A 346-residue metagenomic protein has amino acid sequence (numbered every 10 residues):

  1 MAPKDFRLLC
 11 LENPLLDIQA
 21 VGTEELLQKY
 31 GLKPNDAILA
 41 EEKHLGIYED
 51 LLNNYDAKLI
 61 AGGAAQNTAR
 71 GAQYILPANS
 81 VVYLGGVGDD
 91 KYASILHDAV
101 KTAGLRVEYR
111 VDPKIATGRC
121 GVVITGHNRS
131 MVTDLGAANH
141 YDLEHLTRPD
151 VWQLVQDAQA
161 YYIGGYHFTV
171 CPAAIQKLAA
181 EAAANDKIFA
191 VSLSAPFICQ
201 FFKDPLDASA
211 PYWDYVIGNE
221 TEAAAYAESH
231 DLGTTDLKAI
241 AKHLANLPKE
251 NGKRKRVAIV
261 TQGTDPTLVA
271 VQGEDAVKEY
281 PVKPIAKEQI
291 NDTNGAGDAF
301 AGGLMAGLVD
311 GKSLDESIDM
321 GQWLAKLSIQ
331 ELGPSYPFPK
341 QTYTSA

Functional and structural regions predicted by a protein language model:
M1-L15, V21, P34-N35, A180-A184 (+1 more regions): Conserved phosphate-binding/catalytic region of the ribokinase-like
M1-V82, K91-I95, I290: Glycine-rich phosphate/adenosyl-contacting loop at the front of the ribokinase-like
D56-A65, G86, V111-K114, N294-G295: Active-site nucleophile and cofactor-binding loops and adjacent substrate-binding regions of central metabolic enzymes
A72, N219, G297: Short, conserved phosphate/pyrophosphate- and ester-handling motifs at nucleotide-, phospho-/glycolipid
Q73, K101, A183-A184: Anion (oxyanion) recognition and catalysis
A99-I115: A glycine-rich helix N-cap at a beta->alpha junction
R110-D112, C120-T169: Conserved phosphate-binding/catalytic loop of the ribokinase/pfkB sugar-kinase fold
A160-K242, V257, D265-P266: Conserved beta-alpha-beta core of the PfkB/ribokinase-like small-molecule kinase fold
